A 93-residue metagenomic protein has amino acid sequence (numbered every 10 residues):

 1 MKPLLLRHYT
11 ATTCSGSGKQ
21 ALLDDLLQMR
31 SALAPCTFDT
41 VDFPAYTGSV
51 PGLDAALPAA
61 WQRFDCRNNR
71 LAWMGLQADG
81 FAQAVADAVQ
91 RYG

Functional and structural regions predicted by a protein language model:
M1-G93: Conserved "HGTGT" condensation-loop signature of ketosynthase/thiolase-family condensing enzymes that catalyze
